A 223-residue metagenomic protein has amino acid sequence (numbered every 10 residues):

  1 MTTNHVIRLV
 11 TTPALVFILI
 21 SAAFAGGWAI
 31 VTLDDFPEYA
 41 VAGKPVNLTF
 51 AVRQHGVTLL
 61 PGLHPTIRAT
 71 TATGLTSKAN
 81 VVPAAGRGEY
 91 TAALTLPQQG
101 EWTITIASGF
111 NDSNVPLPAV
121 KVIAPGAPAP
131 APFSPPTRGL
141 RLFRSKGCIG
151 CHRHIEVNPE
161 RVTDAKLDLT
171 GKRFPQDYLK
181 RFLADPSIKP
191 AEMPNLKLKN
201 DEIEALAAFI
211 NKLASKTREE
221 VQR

Functional and structural regions predicted by a protein language model:
V10-A22: Bacterial N-terminal signal peptides
S21-I30: Proline/serine/threonine-rich low-complexity linkers at boundaries of modular beta-sandwich domains
A40, A124-R144: Electrostatic cytochrome c docking/interface patches
K44-T58, A92: Beta-strand-rich structural segments
R53-Q54, P65-N80, V157: Short amphipathic beta-strand segments in non-cytosolic proteins
P61-L63, L140, I149-A184: Gly/Gly-Pro-rich "capping" loops immediately C-terminal to redox-active cysteine motifs in periplasmic/lumenal
A84, L94-Q98: Residue-level recognition of secondary-structure-to-loop junctions
R161-T170, A184-R223: Axial heme c-ligation environment in periplasmic c-type cytochrome domains
